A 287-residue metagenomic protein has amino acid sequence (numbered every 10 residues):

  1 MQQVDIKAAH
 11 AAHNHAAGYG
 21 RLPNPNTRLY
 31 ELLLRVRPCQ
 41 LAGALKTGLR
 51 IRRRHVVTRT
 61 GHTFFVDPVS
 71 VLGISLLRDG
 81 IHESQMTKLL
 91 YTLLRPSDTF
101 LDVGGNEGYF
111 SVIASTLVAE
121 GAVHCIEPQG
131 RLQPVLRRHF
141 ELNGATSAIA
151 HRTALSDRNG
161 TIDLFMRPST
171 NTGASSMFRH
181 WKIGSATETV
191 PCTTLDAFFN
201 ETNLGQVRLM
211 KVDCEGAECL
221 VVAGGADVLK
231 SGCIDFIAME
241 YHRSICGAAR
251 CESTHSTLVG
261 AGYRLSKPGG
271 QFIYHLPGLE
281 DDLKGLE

Functional and structural regions predicted by a protein language model:
M1-H139, N143-S147, T254, L265-E287: S-adenosyl-L-methionine
D5, G121-C125, A197-E287: Conserved acidic-Pro-Pro-aromatic motif
R54, T60-T87, T146, H151-G205 (+1 more regions): Glycine-rich adenosyl-binding loop in Rossmann-like folds that engage adenosine-containing cofactors
Y91, R137, E141, R152-T153 (+4 more regions): Solvent-exposed, non-membrane alpha-helical residues enriched in polar/charged side chains
Y109, G130-R131, T172, G216-L220 (+1 more regions): Short alpha-helical
A114, L136, L164, V221-G225: Hydrophobic packing residues within well-ordered alpha-helices of enzyme cores
R131, I183-V190, A238-A248: Acceptor-substrate binding/catalytic loop of class I
E141-N143, F165-T170, L229, T254-T257: Short, hinge-like loop/turn segments at secondary-structure boundaries
